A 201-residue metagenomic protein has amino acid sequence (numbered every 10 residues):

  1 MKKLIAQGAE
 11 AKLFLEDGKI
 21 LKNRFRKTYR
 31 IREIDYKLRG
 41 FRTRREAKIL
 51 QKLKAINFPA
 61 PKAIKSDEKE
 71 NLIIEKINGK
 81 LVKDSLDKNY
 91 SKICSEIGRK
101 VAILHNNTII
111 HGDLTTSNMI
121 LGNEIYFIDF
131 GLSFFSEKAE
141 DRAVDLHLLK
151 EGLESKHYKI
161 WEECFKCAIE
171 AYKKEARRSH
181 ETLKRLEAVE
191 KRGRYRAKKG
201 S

Functional and structural regions predicted by a protein language model:
K2-R44: ATP-binding glycine-rich loop module of kinase domains
L15-G18, N23, K65, K76 (+1 more regions): Conserved hydrophobic "DFG−1" position in protein kinase catalytic cores
K22, E46, D113, D129 (+1 more regions): Acidic active-site catalytic centers that drive phospho-/nucleotidyl reactions and related ester hydrolyses
R24, I77, T115, G131 (+1 more regions): Anionic group-transfer/hydrolysis microenvironments
F25, R39-T43, A47, K54-K100: Conserved structural core of kinase catalytic domains
T28-I34, K80-K83, D129-G131, L146: Short glycine/proline- and charge-enriched loop/turn segments that cap or connect secondary-structure elements
L50-F58, K83-S117, G122-I125, L146 (+1 more regions): Conserved kinase catalytic-core helix
Y126-S201: C-lobe/activation-segment region of protein kinase-like
